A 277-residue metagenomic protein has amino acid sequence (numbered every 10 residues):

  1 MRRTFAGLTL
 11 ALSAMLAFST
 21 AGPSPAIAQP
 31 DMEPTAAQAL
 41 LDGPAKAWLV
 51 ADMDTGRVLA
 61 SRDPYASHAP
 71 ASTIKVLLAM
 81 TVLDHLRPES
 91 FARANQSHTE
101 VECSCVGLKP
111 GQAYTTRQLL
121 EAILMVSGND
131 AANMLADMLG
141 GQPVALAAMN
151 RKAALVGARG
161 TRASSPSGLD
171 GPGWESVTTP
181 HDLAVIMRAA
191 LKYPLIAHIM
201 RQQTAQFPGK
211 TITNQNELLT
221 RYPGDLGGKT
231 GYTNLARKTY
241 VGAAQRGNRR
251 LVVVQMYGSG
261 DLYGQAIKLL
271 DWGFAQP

Functional and structural regions predicted by a protein language model:
M1-A28: Secretory targeting and sorting signals
R3-T4, V76, R246, R250: Hydrophobic alpha-helical segments, especially transmembrane helices and their immediate juxtamembrane helical caps
T4-A6, S72, G224: Hydrophobic alpha-helical transmembrane segments of integral membrane proteins, especially multi-pass transporters
A26-H181, R188-L191: Active-site-adjacent loops and short helices of periplasmic peptidoglycan-processing enzymes
D31-K46, G141-P277: Penicillin-recognizing serine hydrolase domain
